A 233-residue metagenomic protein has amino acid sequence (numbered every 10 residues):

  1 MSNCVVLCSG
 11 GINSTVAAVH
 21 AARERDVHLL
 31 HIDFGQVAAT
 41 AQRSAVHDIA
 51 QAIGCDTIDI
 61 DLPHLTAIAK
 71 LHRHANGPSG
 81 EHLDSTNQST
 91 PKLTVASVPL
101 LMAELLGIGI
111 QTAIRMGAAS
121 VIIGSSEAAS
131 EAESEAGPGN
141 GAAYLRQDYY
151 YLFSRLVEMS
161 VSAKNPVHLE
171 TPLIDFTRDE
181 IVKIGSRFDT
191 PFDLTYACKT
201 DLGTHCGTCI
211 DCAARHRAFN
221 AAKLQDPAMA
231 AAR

Functional and structural regions predicted by a protein language model:
M1-D189: ATP-dependent adenylation/nucleotidyltransferase module used to activate substrates
A103, G107, Y196-R217: Local cysteine-cluster metal-coordination motifs and their immediate loop/turn environment, predominantly Fe-S cluster
M116, D193, G207: Structured loop/turn residues at beta-strand edges in well-structured enzyme cores
I184-R187, F192-L202: Short, intrinsically disordered, charge-biased short linear motifs at domain edges
T190, H216-A221: A polyampholytic, Gly/Pro-enriched intrinsically disordered region
D201-L202, A222-R233: Short cysteine/histidine-rich metal-coordination sites, predominantly Zn2+-binding motifs
